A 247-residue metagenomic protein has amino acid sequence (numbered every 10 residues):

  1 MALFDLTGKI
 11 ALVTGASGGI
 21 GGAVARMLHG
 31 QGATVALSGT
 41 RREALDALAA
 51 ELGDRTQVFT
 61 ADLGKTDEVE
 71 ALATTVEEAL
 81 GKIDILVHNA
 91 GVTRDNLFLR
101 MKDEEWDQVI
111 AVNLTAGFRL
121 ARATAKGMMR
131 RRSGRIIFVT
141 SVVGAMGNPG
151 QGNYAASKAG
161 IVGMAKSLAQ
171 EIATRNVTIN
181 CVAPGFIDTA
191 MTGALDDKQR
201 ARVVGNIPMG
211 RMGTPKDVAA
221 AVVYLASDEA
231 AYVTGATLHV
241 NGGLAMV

Functional and structural regions predicted by a protein language model:
I10, S17-G19: Conserved glycine-rich cofactor-binding loop
V87, A173, T178, V233-G235 (+1 more regions): Short, small/polar-rich loop/turn modules that mediate ligand/substrate recognition or access, typified
L97-F98, E105-I110, T192, V203: Substrate-binding pocket helix/loop in short-chain dehydrogenase/reductase
A121, S157, A165: Active-site helix of classical SDR
K126, Q170-T174, A231: Alpha-helical segment proximal to the catalytic Tyr-Lys
S133, R211-V240, A245-M246: C-terminal substrate-recognition "lid" of short-chain dehydrogenase/reductases
S141: Residue(s) in the substrate-gating loop at a strand-loop-helix junction that position the organic substrate next
